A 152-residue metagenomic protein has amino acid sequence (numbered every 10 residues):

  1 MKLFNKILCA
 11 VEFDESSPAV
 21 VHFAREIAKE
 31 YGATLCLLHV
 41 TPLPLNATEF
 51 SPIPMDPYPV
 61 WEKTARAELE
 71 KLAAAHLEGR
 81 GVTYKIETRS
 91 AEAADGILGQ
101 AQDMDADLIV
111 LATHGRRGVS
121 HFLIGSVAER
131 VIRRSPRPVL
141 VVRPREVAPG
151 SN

Functional and structural regions predicted by a protein language model:
M1-K2, A74-I109, E146-N152: Structural beta-alpha unit
K2-I53, V147: Small/aliphatic-rich secondary-structure junction motif
V20, A47-F50, L98-G99, F122-L123 (+1 more regions): Short, well-ordered secondary-structure micro-motifs
L38, K85-R89, L140: General small-molecule cofactor/ligand-binding pocket signal
P52-D56, D103-M104, V127-A128: Short, hinge-like loop/turn segments at secondary-structure boundaries
P54-A67: A short acidic, glycine-rich active-site loop that binds or catalyzes chemistry on phosphate/adenosine moieties
L108-R130, A148-P149: Glycine-rich, Arg-bearing micro-motifs that act as flexible, cationic patches
